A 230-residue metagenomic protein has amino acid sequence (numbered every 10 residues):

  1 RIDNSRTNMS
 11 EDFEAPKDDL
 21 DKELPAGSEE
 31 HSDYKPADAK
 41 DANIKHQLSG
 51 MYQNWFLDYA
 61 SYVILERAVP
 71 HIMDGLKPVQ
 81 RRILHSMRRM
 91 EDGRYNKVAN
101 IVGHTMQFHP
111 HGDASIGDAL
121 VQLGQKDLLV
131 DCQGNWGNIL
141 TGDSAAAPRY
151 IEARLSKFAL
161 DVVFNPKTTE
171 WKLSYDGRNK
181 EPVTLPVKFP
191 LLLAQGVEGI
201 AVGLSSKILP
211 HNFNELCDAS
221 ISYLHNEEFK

Functional and structural regions predicted by a protein language model:
I2-K230: Catalytic phosphate-handling regions of large nucleic-acid enzymes and associated NTPases
